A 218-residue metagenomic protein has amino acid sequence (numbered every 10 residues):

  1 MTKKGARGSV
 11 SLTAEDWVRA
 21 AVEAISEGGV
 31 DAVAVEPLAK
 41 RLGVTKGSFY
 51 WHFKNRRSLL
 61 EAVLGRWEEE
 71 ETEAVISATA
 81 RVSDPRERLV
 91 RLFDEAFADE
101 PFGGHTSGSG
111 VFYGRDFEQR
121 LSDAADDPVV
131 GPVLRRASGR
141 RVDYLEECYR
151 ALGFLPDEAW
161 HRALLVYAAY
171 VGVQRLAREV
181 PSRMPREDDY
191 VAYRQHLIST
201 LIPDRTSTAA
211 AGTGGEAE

Functional and structural regions predicted by a protein language model:
T13-D16, A20-V63: Helix-turn-helix
D16, A20-G28, A74-R81, R120 (+1 more regions): Solvent-exposed, amphipathic alpha-helical segments
A62, I76-R115, A163-V166: Hydrophobic alpha-helical connector segments
G65-T72: Short, basic, alpha-helical segments at the C-terminal edge of helix-turn-helix-like DNA-binding modules
I76, L121-S122, E146-R150: Amphipathic alpha-helical segments within well-ordered protein domains
F102-R135, E179: Amphipathic alpha-helical segments used for helix-helix packing
S107, G131-R135, R150-E218: Hydrophobic/aromatic-rich alpha-helical bundle segments in the mid-to-C-terminal region
V129, V133-R140, Y144-E147: Short, solvent-exposed amphipathic helices
